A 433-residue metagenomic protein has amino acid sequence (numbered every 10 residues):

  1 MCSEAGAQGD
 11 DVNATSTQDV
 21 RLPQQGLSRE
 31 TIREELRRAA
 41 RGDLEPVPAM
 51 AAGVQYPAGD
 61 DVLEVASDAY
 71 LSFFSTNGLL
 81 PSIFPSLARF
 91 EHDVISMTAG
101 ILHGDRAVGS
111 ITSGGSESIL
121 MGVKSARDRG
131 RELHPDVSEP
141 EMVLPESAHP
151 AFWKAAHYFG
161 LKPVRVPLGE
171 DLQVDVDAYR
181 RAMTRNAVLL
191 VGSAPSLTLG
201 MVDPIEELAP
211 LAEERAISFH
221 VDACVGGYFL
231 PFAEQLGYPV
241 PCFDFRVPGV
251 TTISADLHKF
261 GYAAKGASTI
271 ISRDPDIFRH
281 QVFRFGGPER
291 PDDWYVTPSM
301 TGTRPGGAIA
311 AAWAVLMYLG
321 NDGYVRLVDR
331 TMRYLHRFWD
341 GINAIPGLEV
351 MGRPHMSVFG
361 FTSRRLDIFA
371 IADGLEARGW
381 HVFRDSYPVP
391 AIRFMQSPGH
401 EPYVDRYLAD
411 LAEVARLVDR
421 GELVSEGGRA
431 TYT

Functional and structural regions predicted by a protein language model:
C2-R106: N-terminal entrance/gating region of PLP-dependent enzymes' catalytic architecture
G6-G9, S113-W294: Conserved PLP-enzyme active-site core in the AAT-like
T17-Q18, F74-S82, G104-S110, E139 (+6 more regions): Glycine- and acidic
E34, R38, A52, S67 (+5 more regions): Pyridoxal 5′-phosphate
E34-R38, G286-G302, G323-R330, H336-T431: Conserved C-terminal alpha-helix-loop-beta "cap" of PLP-dependent enzymes that closes/shapes the active-site mouth
S86-L87, G109-S116, L144-E146, S193 (+2 more regions): Active-site nucleophile and cofactor-binding loops and adjacent substrate-binding regions of central metabolic enzymes
G100, K124-D128, W313-Y318: Short glycine/serine- and small hydrophobic-enriched flexible loop segments
Q235-H355, T362-R364, T433: Active-site C-terminal subdomain of aminotransferase-like
